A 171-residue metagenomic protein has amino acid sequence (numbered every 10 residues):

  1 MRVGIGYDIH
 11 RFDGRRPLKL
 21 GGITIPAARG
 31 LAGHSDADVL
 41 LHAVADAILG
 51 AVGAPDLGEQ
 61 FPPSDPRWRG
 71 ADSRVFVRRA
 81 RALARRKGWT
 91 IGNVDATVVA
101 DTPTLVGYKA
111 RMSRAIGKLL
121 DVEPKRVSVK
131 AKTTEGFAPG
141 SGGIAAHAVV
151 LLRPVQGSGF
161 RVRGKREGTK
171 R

Functional and structural regions predicted by a protein language model:
M1-A115, L119-L120, T134, G142: RNase III-family endoribonuclease catalytic core
G6, S128-K132, L151: Short beta-strand segments
A96-A100, V129, A146-V150: A structural signal for short, well-ordered beta-strand segments
E123-R126: Short acidic capping loops at alpha-helix termini that bridge into adjacent secondary structure
F137-V155: C-terminal edge-of-domain segments
V155-R171: Short, basic, low-complexity termini and linkers enriched in Ser/Thr/Gly/Pro that act as targeting/leader peptides
